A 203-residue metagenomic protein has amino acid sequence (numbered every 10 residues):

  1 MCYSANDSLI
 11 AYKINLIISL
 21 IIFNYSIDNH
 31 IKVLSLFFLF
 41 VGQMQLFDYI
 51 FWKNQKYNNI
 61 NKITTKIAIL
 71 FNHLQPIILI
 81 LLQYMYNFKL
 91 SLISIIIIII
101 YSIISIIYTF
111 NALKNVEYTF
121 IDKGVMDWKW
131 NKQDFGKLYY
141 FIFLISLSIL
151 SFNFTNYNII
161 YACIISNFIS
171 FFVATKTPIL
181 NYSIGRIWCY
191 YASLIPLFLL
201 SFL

Functional and structural regions predicted by a protein language model:
M1-I18: Hydrophobic transmembrane alpha-helical segments in integral membrane proteins
K13-I18, N72-L79, G136-S148: Core segments of transmembrane alpha-helices that mediate helix-helix packing or line hydrophobic substrate/ligand
L20-I27, Q43-N54, L81-Y84, I106-K114 (+3 more regions): Structural signature of transmembrane alpha-helix termini at the membrane-water interface
I22, V41-D48, N72-P76, I98-S105 (+2 more regions): Helical transmembrane-bundle signal
N29-F38, N61, S91-I97, N156-I165 (+1 more regions): Membrane-interfacial loop-to-transmembrane alpha-helix junctions, especially the N-terminal start
K32-F38, F47-I95: Hydrophobic/aromatic-rich structural module bridging two neighboring secondary-structure elements via a short loop
L82-S148: Membrane-proximal helix-loop-helix units in multi-pass membrane proteins
T155-L203: C-terminal transmembrane-bundle signature of multipass membrane proteins, characterized by strong activation on
